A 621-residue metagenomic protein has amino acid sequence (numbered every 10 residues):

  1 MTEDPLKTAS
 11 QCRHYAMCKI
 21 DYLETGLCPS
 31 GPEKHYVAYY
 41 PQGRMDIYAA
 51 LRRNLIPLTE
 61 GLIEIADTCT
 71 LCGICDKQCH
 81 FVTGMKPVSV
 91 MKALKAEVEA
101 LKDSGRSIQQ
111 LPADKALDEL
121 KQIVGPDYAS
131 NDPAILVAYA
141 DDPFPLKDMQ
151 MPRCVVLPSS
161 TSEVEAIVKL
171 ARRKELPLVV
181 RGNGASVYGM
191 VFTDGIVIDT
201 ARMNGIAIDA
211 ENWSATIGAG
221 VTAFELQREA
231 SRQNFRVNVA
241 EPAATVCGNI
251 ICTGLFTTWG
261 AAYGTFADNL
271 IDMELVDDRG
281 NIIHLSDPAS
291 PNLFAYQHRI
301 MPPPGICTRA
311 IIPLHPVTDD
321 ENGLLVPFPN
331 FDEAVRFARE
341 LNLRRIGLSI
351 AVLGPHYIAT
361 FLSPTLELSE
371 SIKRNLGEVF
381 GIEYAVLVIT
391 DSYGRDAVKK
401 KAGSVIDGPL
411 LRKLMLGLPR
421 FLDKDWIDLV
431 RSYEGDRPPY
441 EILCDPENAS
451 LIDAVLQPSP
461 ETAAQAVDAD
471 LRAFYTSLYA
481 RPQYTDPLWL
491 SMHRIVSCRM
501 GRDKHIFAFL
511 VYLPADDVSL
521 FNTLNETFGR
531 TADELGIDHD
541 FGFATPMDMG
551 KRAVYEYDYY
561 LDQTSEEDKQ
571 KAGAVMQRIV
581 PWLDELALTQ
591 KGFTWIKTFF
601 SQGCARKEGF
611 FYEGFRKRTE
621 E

Functional and structural regions predicted by a protein language model:
M1, L27-C28, Q110-K169, A185-W213 (+4 more regions): N-terminal flexible segment immediately upstream of the FAD-binding catalytic core in FAD-dependent oxidoreductases
T2-K7, E24, G31-K77, T83-Q110: Ferredoxin-type iron-sulfur electron-transfer modules in oxidoreductases and energy-metabolism complexes
D4-Q11, H35-G43, P145, L176 (+3 more regions): Conserved glycine-rich FAD pyrophosphate-binding loop
H14-I20, L71-T83, F294-I312, P546-M549: Conserved phosphate/anionic-ligand binding catalytic regions in large, soluble enzymes, centered on
E163-A166, E225, F331-F337, Y393-S404 (+2 more regions): Short, conserved charged micro-motifs
G205-D209, A215-A219, A223-L343: FAD-binding subdomain of flavoenzyme oxidoreductases
A219, F224, N269-L270, E274-D277 (+2 more regions): Phosphate/diphosphate-binding loops
I311, N322-P329, E333, A338-R481: C-terminal cap/substrate-recognition region of VAO/PCMH-type FAD-linked oxidoreductases
